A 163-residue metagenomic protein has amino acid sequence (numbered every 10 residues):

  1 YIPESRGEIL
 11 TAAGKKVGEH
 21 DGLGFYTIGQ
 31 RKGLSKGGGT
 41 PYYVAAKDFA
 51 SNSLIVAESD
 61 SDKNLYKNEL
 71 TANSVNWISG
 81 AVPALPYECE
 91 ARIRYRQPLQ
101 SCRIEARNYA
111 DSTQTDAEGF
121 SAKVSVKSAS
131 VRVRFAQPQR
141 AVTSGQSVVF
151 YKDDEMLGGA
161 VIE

Functional and structural regions predicted by a protein language model:
Y1-A110, G119-E163: AMP-forming adenylation/ATP pyrophosphatase catalytic core
T115-A117: Serine/threonine-rich, low-complexity intrinsically disordered segments
